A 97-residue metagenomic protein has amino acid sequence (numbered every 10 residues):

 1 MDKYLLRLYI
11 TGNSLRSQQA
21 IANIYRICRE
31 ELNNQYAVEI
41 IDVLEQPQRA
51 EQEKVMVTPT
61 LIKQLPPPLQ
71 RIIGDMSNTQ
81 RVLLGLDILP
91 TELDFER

Functional and structural regions predicted by a protein language model:
M1-C28: Local sequence-structure signature of Cys/Sec-based thiol-disulfide redox active-site neighborhoods
R7-L8, V38, D42-V43: Conserved interaction-surface patches within small, structured recognition/assembly domains
Q19, M56, S77, R81: Charged, alpha-helix-enriched surfaces in structured cytosolic catalytic cores of large nucleotide-utilizing machines
Y25-A37: Conserved helix-turn-beta segment immediately C-terminal to the redox Cys motif in thioredoxin-like folds
I41-V57, I88: Thioredoxin-like thiol-disulfide oxidoreductase module
T58-Q70: A short, hydrophobic beta-strand/beta-hairpin element that forms part of a small beta-sheet core
M76-R97: Ser/Thr/Gly-rich flexible loops in soluble cytosolic domains mediating phosphotransfer, phosphorylation
